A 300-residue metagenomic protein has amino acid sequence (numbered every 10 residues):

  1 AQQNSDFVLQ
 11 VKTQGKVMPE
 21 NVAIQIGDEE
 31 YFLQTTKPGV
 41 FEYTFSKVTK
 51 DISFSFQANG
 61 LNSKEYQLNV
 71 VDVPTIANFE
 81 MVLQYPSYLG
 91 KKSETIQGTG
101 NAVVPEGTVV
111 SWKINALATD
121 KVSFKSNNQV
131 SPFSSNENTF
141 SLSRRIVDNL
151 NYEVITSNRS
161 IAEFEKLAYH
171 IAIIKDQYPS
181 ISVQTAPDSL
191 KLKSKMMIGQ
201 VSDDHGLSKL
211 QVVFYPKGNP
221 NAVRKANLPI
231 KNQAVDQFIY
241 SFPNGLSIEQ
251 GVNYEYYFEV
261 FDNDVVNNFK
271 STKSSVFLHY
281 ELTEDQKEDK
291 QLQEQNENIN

Functional and structural regions predicted by a protein language model:
A1-N300: Surface-exposed loop/turn and intrinsically disordered segments
